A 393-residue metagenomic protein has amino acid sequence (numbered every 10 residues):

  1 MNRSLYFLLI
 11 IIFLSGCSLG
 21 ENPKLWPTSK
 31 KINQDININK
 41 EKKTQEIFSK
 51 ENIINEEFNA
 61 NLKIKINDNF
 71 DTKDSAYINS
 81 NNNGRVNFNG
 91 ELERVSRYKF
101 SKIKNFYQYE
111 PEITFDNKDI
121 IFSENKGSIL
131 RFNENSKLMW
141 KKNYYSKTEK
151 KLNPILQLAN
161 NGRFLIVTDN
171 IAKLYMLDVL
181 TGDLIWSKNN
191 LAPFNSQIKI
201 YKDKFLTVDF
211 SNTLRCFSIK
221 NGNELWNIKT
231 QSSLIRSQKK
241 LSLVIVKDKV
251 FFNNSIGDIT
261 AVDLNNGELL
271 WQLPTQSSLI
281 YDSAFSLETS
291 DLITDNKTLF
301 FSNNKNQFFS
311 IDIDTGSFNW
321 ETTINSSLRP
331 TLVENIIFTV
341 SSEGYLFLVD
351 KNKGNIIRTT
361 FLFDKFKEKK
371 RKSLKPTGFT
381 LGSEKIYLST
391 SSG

Functional and structural regions predicted by a protein language model:
I11-S49: Bacterial Sec signal peptide processing site at the extreme N-terminus
D35-I54, A60-S96: Blade/loop signatures of beta-propeller domains
N67-F70, L92-T114, L138-A159, L184-K202 (+4 more regions): Extracytoplasmic beta-rich repeat domains
N133-K137, D178-G182, S218-G222, L264-G267 (+2 more regions): Short loop/turn segments that connect beta-strands within beta-propeller blades
